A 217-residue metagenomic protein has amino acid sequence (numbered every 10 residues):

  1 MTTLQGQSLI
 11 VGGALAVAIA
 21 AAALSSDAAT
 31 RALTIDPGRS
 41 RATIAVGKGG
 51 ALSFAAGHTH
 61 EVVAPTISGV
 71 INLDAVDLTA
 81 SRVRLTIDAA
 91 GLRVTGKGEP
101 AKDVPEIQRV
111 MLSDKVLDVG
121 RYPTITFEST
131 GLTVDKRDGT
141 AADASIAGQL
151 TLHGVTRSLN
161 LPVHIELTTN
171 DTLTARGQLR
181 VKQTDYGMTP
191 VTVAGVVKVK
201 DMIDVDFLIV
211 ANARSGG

Functional and structural regions predicted by a protein language model:
T2-A14: Bacterial N-terminal signal peptides that target proteins for export
G6, A23-L24: Intrinsically disordered, low-complexity segments
G12-A22: Bacterial N-terminal signal peptides
L24-G217: Low-complexity, acidic/polar, glycine-enriched regions of mature
